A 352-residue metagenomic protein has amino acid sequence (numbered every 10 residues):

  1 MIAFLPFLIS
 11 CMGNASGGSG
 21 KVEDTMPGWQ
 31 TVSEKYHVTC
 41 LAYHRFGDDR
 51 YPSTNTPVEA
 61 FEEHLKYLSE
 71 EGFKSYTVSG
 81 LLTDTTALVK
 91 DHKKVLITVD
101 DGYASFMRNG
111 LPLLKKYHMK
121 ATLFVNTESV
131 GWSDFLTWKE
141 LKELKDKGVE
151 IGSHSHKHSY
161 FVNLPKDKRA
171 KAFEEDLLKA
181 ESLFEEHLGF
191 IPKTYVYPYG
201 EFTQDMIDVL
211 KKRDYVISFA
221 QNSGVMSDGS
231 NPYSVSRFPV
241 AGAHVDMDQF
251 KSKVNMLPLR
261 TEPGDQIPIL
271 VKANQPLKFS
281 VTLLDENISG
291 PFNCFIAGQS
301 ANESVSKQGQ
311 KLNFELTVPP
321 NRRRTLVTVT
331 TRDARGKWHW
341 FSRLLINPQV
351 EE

Functional and structural regions predicted by a protein language model:
M1-H92, K115-A121, T127-K139, K147 (+1 more regions): Terminal accessory/targeting
Q30-V32, G224-S227: A general structural signal for short secondary-structure junctions and capping/turn motifs
Y36-S53, E71, T86-V95, Y103-M206 (+2 more regions): Metal-dependent polysaccharide deacetylase catalytic core of the NodB/CE4 family, i.e., the active-site-bearing domain
V78, V99-Y103: Active-site-adjacent substrate/metal-binding segments within catalytic domains of carbohydrate-active enzymes
Y215-G224: Acidic, His- and aromatic-enriched active-site or binding-groove loops in soluble protein domains that engage sugars
G224, Y233-D246: Extended amphipathic alpha-helical segments with heptad-repeat/coiled-coil character used for oligomerization, fusion
